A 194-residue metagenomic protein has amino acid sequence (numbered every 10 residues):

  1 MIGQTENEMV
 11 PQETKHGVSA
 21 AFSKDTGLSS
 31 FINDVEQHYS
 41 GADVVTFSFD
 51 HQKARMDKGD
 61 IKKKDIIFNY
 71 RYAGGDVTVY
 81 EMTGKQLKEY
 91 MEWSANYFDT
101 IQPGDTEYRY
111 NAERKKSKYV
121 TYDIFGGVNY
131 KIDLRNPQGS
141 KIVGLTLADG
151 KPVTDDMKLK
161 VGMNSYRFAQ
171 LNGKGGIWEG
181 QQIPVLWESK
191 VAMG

Functional and structural regions predicted by a protein language model:
M1-G194: Catalytic centers of hydrolytic enzymes
